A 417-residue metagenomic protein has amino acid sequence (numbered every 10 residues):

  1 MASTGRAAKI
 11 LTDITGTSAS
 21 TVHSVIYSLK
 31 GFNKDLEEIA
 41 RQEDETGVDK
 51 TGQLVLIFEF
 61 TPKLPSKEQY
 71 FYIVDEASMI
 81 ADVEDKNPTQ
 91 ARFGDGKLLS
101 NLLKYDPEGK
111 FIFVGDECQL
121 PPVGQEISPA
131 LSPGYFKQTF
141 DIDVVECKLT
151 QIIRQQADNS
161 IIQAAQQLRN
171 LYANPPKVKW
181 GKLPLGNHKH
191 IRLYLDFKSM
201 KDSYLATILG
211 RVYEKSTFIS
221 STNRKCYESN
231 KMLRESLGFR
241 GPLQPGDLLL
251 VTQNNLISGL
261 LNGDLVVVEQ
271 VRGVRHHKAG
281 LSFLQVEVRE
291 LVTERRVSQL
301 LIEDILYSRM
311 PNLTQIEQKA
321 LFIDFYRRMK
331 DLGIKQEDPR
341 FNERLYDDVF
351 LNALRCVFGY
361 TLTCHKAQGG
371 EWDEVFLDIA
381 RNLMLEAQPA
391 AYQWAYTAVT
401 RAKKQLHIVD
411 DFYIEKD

Functional and structural regions predicted by a protein language model:
M1-G181: ASCE P-loop NTPase helicase motor core
A2, V114-G115, S220, I379 (+1 more regions): Short beta-strand/turn micro-motifs composed of small residues that flank or help shape donor/cofactor-binding pockets
T4, T222, G369: Short, conserved phosphate/pyrophosphate- and ester-handling motifs at nucleotide-, phospho-/glycolipid
L54-K67, Y194-S203, P339-L362: Alpha-helix-centered segments that form part of catalytic cores
F71-D75, I112, T217-S220, L250 (+1 more regions): Structural motif
K97-S100, K104-G109, E117-E317: Conserved helicase motor core of P-loop NTPases
D116, I257-D264, H277-K278, T361-D373 (+1 more regions): SF2 helicase motor core recognition
V286-D417: C-terminal accessory regions
